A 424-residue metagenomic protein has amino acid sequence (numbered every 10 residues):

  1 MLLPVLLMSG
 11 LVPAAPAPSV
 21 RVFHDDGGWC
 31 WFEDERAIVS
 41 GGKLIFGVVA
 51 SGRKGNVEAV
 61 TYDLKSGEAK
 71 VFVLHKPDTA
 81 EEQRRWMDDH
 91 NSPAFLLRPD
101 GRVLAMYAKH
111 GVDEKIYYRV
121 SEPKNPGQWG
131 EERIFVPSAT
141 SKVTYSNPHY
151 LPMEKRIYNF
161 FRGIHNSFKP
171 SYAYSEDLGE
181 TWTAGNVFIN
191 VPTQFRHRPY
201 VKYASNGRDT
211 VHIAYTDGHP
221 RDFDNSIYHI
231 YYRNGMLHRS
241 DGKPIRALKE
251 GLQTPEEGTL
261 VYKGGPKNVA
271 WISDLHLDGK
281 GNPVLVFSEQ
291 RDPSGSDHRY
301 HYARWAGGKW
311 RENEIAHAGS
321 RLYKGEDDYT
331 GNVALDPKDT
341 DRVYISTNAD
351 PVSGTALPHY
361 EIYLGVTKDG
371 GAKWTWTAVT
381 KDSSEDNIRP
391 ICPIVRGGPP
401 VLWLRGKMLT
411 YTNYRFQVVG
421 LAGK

Functional and structural regions predicted by a protein language model:
M1-G10: Bacterial N-terminal signal peptides
A15-K424: Extracellular, repeat-based ectodomains that mediate carbohydrate processing or recognition
